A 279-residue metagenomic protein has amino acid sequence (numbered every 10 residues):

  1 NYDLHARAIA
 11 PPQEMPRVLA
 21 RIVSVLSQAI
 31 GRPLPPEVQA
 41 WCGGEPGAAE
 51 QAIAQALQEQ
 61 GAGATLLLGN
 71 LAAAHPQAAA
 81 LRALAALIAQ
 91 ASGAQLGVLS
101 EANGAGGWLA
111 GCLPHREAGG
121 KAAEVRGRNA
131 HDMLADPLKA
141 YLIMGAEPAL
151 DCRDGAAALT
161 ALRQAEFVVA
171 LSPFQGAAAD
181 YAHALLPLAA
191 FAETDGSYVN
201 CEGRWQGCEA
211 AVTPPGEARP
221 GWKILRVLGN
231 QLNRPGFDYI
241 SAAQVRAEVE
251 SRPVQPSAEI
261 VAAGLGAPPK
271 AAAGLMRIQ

Functional and structural regions predicted by a protein language model:
N1-Q255: Non-catalytic alpha/beta scaffold blocks inside enzyme catalytic domains
S241-Q279: Long, low-complexity segments enriched in small/aliphatic residues
